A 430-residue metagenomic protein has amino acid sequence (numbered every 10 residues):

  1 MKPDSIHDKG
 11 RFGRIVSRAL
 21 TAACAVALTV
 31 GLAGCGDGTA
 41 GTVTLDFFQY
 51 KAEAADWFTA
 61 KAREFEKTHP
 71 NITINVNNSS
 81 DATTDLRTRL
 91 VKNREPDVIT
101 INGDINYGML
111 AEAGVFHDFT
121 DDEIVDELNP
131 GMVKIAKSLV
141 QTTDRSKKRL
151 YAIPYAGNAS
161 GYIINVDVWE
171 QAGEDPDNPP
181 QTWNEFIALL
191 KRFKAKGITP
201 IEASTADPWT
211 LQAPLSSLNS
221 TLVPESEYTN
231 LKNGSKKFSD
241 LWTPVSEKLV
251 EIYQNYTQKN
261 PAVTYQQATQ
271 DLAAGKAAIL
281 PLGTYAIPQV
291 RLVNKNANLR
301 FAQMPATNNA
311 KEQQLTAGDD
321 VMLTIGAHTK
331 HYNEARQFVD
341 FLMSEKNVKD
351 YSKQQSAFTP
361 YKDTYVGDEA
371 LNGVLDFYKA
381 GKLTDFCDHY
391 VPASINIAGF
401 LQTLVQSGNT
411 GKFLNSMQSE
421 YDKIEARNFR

Functional and structural regions predicted by a protein language model:
K2-D8, F12-R14, R18-M109, A113 (+8 more regions): Conserved N-terminal structural module of periplasmic/extracytoplasmic solute-binding proteins
K67, V91, A172, Q254 (+1 more regions): Extracytoplasmic/periplasmic substrate-recognition and gating elements
D104-G161, I187, F301: Hinge/lid segment of periplasmic solute-binding proteins
T120-I135, P179, L222-P244, L292-N294 (+1 more regions): Short, solvent-exposed loop/beta-turn-alpha elements that line the ligand-binding surface or hinge of extracytoplasmic
K147-Y155, S160, E185-G234, A277: Extracytoplasmic/periplasmic solute-binding protein
E170, P176, K349, A380-R430: Conserved C-terminal helix/tail region of periplasmic/extracytoplasmic solute-binding proteins
L189-R192, L231-P261: Glycine-centered hinge/linker elements that transmit conformational signals in sensory and ligand-binding systems
A274, Y285-Q289, V321-S394, F429-R430: Mature extracytoplasmic/periplasmic domains
